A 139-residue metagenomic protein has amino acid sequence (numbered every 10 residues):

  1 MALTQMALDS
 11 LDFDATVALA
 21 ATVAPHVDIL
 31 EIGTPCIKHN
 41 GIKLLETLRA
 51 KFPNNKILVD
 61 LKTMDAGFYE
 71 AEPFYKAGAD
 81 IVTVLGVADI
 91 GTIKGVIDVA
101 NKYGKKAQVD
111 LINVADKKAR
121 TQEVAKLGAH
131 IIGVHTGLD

Functional and structural regions predicted by a protein language model:
M1-F68, K76, V124: Conserved N-terminal beta1-alpha1 strand-loop-helix module at the mouth
T4, A66-D139: Conserved anion-binding
